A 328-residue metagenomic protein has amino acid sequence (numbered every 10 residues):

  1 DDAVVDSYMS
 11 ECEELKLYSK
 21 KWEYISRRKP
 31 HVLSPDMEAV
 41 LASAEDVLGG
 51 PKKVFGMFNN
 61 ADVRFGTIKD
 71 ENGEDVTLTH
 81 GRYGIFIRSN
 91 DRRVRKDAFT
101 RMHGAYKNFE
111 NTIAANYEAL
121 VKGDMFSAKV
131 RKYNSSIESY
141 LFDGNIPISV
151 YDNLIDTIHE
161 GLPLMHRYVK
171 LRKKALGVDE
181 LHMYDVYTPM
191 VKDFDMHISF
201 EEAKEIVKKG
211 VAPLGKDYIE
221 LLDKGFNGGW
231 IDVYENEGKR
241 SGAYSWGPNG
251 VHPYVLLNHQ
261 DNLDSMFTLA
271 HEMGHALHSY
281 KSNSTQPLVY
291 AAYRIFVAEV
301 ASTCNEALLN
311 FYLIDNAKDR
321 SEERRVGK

Functional and structural regions predicted by a protein language model:
D1-D193: A well-structured
K132, Q260-Y280, S302: Active-site recognition of the HExxH zinc-binding catalytic motif
L171, A175-I219, Y254, H278: Long, K/E/R/D-enriched contiguous segments that form extended
M196-F200, P248-A270: Short pre-active-site segment immediately N-terminal to the catalytic Zn-binding motif
M196-I198, I231-V251: Catalytic zinc-binding patch centered on the HExxH motif and its immediate surroundings that defines zinc-dependent
F267-T268, S279-T303: Post-HEXXH active-site segment of zinc metalloproteases
Y293-E322: Post-HExxH zinc-binding segment in Zn-dependent metallohydrolases
E323-K328: Conserved small/polar residues in nucleotide/adenosyl-binding loops
